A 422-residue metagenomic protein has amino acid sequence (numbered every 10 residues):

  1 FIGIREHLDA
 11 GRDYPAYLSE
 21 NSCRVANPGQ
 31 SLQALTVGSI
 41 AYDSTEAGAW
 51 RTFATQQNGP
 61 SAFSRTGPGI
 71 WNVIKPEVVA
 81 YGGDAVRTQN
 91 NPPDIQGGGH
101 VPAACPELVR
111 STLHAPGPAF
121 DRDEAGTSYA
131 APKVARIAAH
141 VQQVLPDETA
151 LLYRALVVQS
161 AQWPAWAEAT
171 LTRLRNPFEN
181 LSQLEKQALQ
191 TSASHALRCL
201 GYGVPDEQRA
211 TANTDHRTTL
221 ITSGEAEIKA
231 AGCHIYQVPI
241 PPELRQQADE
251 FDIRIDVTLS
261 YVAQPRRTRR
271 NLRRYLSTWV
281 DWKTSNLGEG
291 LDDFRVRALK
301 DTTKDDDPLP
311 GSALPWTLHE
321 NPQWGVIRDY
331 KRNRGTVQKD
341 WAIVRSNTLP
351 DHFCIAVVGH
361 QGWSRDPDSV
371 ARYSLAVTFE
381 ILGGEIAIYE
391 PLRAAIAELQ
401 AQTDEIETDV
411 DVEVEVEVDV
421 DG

Functional and structural regions predicted by a protein language model:
F1-S31, S44, P118-A125, Y129-A131: Substrate-binding/access-modulating region of protease and related hydrolase catalytic domains
S19-R24, G59-R65, P239-E243: Short alpha-helical segments and helix-capping/turn motifs at coil-helix boundaries
V25-P28, L272-R297, D301, D305-D306 (+3 more regions): C-terminal edge strands of extracellular/lumenal beta-sandwich accessory domains
I40-A131: Catalytic-core environment of secreted peptidases
A130-V144: Short, small-residue alpha-helix embedded
L145-A169: An often Trp-containing, charged/polar helix-loop segment at the C-terminal end of enzyme catalytic cores
F178-T284: Secreted peptidase-domain scaffold signal
P322-N347: Beta-sandwich interaction modules
